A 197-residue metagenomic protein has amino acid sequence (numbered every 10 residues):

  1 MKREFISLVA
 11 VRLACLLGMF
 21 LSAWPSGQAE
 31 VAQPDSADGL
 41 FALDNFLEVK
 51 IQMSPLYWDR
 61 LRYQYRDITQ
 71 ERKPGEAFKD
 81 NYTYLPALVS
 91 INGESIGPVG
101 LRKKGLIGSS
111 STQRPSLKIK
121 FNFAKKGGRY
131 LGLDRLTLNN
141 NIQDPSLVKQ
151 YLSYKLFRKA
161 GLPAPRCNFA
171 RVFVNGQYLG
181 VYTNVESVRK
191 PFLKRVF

Functional and structural regions predicted by a protein language model:
K2-A14: Bacterial N-terminal signal peptides that target proteins for export
S7-L8, L17, A29, D67: Intrinsically disordered, low-complexity segments enriched in polar/charged small residues
R12-A23: Bacterial N-terminal signal peptides
W24-F197: Phosphate/dinucleotide-binding and metal-coordinating scaffold of catalytic cores in nucleotide-dependent enzymes
